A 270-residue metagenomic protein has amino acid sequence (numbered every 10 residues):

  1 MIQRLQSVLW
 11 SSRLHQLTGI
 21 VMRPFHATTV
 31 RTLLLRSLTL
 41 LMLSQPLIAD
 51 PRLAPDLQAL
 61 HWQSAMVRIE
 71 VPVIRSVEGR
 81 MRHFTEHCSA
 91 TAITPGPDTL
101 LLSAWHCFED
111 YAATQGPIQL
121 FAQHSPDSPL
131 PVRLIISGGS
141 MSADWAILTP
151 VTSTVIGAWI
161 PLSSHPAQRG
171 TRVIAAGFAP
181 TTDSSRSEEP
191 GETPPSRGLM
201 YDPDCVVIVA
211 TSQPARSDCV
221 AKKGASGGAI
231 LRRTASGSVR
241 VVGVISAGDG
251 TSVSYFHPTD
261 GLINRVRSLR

Functional and structural regions predicted by a protein language model:
L17, V21-S37: Bacterial N-terminal signal peptides that target proteins for export
L35-Q45: Bacterial N-terminal signal peptides
D50-Q58, T91-A92, D110-A112, R133-G139 (+2 more regions): Active-site substrate-binding loop(s) of clan PA
Q63-I118, I208-A210, R232, S252: Catalytic histidine site
T91, V220-I245: Catalytic nucleophile loop of clan PA
A104-E109, K223, V242-T251: Short beta->alpha transition motifs characteristic of CBS
P180-T181, V241-R270: C-terminal cap/linker of serine protease catalytic domains
